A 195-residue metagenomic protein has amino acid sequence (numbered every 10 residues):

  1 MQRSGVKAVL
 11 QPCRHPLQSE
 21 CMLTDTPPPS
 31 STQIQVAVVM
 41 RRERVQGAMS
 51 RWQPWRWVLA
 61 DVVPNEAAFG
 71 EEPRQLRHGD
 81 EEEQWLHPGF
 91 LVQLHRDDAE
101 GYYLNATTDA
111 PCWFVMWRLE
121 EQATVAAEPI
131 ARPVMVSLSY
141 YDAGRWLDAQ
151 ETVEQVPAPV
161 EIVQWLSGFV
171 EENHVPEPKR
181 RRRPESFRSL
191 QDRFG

Functional and structural regions predicted by a protein language model:
Q2-R3, A8-V160, V175-G195: Terminal targeting/leader modules
I162-H174: Amphipathic alpha-helical interface segments used for dimerization/assembly
